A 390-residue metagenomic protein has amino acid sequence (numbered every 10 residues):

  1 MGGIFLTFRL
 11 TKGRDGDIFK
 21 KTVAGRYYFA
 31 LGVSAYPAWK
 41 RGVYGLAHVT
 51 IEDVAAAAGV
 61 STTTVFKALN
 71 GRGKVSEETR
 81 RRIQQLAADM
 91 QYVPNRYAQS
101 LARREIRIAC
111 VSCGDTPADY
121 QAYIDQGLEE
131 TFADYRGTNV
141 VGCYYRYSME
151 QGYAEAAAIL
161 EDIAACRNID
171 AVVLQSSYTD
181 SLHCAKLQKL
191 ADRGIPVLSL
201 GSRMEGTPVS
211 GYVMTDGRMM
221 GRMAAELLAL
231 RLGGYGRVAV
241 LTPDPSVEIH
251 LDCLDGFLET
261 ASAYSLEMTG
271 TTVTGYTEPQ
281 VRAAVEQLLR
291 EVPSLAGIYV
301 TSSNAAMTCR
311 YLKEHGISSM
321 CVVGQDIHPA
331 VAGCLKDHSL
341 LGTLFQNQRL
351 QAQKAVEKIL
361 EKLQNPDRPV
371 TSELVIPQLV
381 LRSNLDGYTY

Functional and structural regions predicted by a protein language model:
T11-R14, F19-R104: N-terminal helix-turn-helix DNA-binding module of bacterial transcription factors
R26, P245, A261, N347-Y390: Hinge/cleft segment of the Venus flytrap/periplasmic-binding protein
V93-A158: Amphipathic helical "hinge" segments at domain boundaries
C113-A122, C143-A156, Y178, V213-M223 (+5 more regions): Hinge/beta->alpha junction and helix N-cap segments in small-molecule ligand-binding domains
D170-A191, F257, M268-A332: Hydrophobic alpha-helical
A171, G194-L198, G211, R237 (+1 more regions): Proline-centered loop/turn at the N-terminus of a beta-strand
Y178-M219, H328-L341: Flexible loop/hinge segments that line or gate small-molecule binding clefts
